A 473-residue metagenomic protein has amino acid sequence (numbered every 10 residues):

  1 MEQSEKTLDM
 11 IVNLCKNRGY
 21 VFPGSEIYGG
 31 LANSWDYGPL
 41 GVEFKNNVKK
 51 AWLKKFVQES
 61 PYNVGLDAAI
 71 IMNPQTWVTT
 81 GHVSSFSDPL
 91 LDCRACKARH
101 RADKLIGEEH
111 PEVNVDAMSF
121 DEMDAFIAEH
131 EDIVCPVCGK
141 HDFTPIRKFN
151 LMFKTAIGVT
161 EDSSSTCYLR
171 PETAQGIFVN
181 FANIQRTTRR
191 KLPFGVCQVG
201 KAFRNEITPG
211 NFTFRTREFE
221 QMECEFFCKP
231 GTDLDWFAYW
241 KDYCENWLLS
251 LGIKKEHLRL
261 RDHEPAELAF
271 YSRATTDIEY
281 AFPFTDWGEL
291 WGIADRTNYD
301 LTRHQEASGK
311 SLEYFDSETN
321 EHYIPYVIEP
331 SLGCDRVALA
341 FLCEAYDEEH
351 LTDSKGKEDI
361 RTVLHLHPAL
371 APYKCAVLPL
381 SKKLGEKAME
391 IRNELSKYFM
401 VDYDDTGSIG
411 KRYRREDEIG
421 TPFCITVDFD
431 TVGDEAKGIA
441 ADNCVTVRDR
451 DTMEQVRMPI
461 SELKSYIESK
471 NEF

Functional and structural regions predicted by a protein language model:
M1-F473: NTP/phosphate- and nucleic-acid-binding module
